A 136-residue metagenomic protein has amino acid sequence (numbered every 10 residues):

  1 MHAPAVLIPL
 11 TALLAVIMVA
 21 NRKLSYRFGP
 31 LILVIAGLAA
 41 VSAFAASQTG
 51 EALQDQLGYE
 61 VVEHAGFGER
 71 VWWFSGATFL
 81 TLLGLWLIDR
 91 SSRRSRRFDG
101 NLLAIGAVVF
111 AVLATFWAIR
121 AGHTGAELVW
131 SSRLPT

Functional and structural regions predicted by a protein language model:
M1-T136: Polytopic transmembrane helical bundles with strong interfacial aromatic enrichment
